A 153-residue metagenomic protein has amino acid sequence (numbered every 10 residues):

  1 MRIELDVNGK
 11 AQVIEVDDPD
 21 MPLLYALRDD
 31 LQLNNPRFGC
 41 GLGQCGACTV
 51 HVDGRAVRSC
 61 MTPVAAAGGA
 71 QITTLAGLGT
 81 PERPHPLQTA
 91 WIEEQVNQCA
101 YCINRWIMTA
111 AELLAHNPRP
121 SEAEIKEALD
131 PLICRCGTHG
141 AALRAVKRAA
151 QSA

Functional and structural regions predicted by a protein language model:
M1-A153: Signature of N-terminal electron-transfer/Fe-S-associated modules in redox systems
